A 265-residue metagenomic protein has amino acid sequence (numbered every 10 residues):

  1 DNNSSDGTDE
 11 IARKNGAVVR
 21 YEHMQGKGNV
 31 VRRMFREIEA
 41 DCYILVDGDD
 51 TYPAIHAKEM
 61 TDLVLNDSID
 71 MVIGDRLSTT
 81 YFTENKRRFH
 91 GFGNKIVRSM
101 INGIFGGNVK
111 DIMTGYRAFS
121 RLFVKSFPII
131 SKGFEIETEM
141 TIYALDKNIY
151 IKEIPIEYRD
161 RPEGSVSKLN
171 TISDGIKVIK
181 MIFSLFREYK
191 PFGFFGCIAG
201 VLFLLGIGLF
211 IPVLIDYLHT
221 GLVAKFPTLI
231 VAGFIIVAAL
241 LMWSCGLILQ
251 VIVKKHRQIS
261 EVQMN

Functional and structural regions predicted by a protein language model:
D1-T8: A conserved acidic beta->alpha catalytic loop
N2, A40, G48-T51: Short acidic donor-binding/metal-coordinating loop in glycosyltransferase active sites
K14-G16: Short, structured coil segments at secondary-structure junctions
V18, N108, Y150-K152: Conserved beta-strand segments of alpha/beta enzyme cores
E22-E37, C42, A54-F134, R159-I176 (+1 more regions): Acceptor/aglycone-binding surface of glycosyltransferases and processive sugar-polymer synthases
I130-K132, I136-N265: Hydrophobic helical membrane-anchoring modules
